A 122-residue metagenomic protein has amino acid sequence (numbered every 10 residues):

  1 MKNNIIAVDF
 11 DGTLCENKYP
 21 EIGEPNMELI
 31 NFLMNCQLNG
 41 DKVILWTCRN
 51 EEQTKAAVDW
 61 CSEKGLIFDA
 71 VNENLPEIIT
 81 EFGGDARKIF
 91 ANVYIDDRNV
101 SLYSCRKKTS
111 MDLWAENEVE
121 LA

Functional and structural regions predicted by a protein language model:
M1-A122: HAD-like aspartate-dependent phosphatase fold
